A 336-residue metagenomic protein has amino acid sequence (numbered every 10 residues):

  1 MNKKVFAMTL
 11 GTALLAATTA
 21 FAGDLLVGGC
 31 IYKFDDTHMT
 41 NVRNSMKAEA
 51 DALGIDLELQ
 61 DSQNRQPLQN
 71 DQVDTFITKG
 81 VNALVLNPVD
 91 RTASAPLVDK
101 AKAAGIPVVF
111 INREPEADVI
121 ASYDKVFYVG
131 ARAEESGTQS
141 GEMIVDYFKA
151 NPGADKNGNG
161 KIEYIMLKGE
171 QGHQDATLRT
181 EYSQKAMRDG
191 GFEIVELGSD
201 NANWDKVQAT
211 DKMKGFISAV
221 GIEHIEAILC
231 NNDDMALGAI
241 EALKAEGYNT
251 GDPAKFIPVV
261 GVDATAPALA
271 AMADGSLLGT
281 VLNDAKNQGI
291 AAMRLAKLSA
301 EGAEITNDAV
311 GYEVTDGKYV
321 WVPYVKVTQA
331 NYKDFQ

Functional and structural regions predicted by a protein language model:
M1-A22: Gram-negative bacterial Sec-dependent N-terminal signal peptides
L25-S45, E49, L53, L57-T75 (+4 more regions): Extracytoplasmic "Venus flytrap"
G28-G29, V81-P88, P107-I111, M166 (+3 more regions): Periplasmic-binding protein-like
H38-A52, S136-S140, Q174-E193, Q208 (+2 more regions): Short, solvent-exposed amphipathic alpha-helices that sit in or adjacent to ligand/effector-binding or catalytic
D56, L97-E135, G153-E163, T265-A273 (+1 more regions): Flexible loop/hinge segments that line or gate small-molecule binding clefts
Q69, F127-K161, A209-M213, A264-A268 (+1 more regions): Hydrophobic alpha-helical segments within soluble ligand-binding/sensing domains
L86-A103, S183, L197-A271: Hydrophobic alpha-helical
G160-E163, L167-Q171, D175, G289-Q336: Hinge/cleft segment of the Venus flytrap/periplasmic-binding protein
